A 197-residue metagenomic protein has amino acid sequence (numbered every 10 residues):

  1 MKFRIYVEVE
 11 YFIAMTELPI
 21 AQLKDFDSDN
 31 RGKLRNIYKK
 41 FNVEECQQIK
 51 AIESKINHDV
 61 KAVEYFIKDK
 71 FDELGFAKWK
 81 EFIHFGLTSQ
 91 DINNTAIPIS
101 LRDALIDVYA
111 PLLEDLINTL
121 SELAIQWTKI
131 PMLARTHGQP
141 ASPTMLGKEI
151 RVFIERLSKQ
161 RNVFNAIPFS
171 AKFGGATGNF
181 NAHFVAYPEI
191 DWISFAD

Functional and structural regions predicted by a protein language model:
M1-H183, Y187-D197: A helix-coil-helix interface module used to build multimeric assemblies and to scaffold catalytic/cofactor sites
